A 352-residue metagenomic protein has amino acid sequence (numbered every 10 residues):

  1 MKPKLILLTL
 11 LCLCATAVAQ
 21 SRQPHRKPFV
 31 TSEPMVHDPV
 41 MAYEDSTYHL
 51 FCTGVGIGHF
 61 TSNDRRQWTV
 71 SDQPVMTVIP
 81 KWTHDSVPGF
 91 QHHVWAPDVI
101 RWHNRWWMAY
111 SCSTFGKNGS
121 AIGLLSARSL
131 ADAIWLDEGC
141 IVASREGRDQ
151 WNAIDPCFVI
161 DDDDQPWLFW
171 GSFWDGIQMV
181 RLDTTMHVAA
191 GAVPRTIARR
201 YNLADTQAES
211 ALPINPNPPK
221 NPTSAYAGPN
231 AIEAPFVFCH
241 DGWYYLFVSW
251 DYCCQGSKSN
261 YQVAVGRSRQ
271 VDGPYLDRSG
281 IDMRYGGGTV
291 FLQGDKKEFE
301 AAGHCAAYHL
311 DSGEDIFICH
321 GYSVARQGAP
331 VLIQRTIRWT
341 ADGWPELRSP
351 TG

Functional and structural regions predicted by a protein language model:
K2-L8: Sec-dependent signal peptide recognition, specifically the positively charged N-region followed immediately by
L10-A19: Hydrophobic h-region of N-terminal signal peptides that target proteins for export in Gram-negative bacteria
A19-G352: Carbohydrate-active catalytic/glycan-binding domains of CAZyme proteins, especially the secreted or lumenal ectodomains
